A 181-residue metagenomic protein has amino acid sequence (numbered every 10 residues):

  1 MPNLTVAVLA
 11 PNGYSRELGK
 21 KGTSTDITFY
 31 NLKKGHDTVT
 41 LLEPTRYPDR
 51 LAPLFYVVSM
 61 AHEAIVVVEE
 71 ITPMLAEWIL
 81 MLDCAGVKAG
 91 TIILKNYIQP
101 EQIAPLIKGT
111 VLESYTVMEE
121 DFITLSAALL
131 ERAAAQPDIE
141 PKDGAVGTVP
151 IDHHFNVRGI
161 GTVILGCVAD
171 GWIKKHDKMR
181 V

Functional and structural regions predicted by a protein language model:
M1-V39: Conserved G1/Walker A P-loop phosphate-binding module
V8, I92, G166-V168: Short beta-strand element of the conserved SAM-dependent methyltransferase core
L18-K21, I103-P105, A128: Short acidic, glycine/serine/threonine-rich loops at helix termini
Y30-K34, I92-K95, S114-F122: A generic structural motif
V39-P44, Y115-V117: Generic structural motif
L42-L54, M60-H62, V66-L80, G147-H153 (+2 more regions): Beta-strand/loop-dominated core regions that host nucleotide or nucleotide-derived cofactor-binding catalytic loops
L51-Y115: Conserved C-terminal guanine-recognition region of P-loop GTPase G domains, centered on the G4
E113-V181: Conserved catalytic-core segments of large NTP-driven translation/proteostasis enzymes
